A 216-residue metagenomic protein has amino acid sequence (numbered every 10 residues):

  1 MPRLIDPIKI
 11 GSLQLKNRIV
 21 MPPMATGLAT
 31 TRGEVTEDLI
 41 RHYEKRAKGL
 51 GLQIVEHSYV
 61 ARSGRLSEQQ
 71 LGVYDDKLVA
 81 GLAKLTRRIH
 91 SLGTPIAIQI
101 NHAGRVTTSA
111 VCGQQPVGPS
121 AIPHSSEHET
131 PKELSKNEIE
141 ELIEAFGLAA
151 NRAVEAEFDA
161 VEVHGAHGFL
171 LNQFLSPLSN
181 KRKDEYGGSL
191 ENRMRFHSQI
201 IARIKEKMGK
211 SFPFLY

Functional and structural regions predicted by a protein language model:
M1-P23, I89, K205: N-terminal amphipathic alpha-helix/helix-capping segment at the start of soluble metabolic enzymes
R18-V20, L52-I54, P95-A97, A160-E162 (+1 more regions): Structural preference for beta-strand elements that scaffold enzyme active sites
M21, R46, I89, I98 (+3 more regions): Conserved, mostly hydrophobic/aromatic
E34-R46, E141-N151: Short, acidic/polar
L39-A61, E155-A160: Catalytic domains of carbohydrate-active enzymes, especially glycoside hydrolases
V60-A61, V73, S109-L134, F174-M194: Aromatic- and acidic-residue-enriched carbohydrate-binding clefts of CAZyme catalytic domains
Q70-A97, L178-F214: Alpha-helix-loop-beta-strand connector modules within alpha/beta enzyme cores
R87, N101-F158: Non-globular sequence segments
